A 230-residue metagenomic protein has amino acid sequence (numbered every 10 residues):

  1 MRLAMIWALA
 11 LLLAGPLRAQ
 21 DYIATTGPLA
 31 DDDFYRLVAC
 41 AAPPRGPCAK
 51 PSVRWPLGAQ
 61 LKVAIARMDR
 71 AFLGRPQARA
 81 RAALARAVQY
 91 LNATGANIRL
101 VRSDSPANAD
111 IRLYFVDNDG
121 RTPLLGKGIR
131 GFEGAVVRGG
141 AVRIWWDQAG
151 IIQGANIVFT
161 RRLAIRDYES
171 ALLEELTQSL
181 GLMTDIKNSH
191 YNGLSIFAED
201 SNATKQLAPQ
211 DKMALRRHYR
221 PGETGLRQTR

Functional and structural regions predicted by a protein language model:
A4-A14: Bacterial N-terminal signal peptides
A4-M5, A59, A109, Q153: Residues at beta-strand starts and edge strands
P16-G74: Disordered inhibitory propeptide/activation segment of secreted metzincin zinc metalloprotease zymogens, centered on
Q20-Y22, I129-D167, M183-R230: Metalloprotease/metallohydrolase-associated module, dominated by Zn2+-dependent proteases
G74-A80: Glycine- and acidic-residue-enriched helix-capping/strand-helix junction motifs
A80-L176, I186-K187: Metzincin-family zinc-dependent endopeptidase catalytic domain
